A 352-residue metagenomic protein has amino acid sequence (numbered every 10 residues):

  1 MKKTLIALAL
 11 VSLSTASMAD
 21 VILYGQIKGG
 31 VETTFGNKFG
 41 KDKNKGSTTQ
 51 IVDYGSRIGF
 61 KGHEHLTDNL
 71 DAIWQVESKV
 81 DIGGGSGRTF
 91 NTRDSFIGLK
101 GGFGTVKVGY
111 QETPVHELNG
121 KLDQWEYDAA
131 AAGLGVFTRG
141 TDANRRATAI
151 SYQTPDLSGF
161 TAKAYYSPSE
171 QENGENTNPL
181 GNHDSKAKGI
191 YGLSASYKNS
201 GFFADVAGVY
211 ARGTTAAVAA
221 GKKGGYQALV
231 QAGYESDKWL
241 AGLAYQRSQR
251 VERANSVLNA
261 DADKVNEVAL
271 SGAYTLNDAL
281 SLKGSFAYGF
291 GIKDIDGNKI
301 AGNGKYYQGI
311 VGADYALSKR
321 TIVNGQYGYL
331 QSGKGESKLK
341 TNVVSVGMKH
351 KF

Functional and structural regions predicted by a protein language model:
A9, G59-K61, F96-G98, S151-Q153 (+7 more regions): Outer-membrane beta-barrel architecture
S14-A16: N-terminal signal peptide c-region/cleavage motif recognized by signal peptidases
D20-E32, K45-Q171, A187, S196-F203: Outer membrane beta-barrel
L23-G29, D68, A72-V76, V106 (+10 more regions): Transmembrane beta-strands of outer-membrane beta-barrel proteins
G29-F35, S78-I82, E112-P114, Y166-E170 (+7 more regions): Transmembrane beta-strands of outer-membrane beta-barrel pores
N44-S56, N91-R93, N144-T148, A187-Y191 (+4 more regions): Residues that define the transmembrane beta-barrel architecture of outer-membrane proteins
K186-I310, Y315-A316: Detector for outer-membrane/organellar transmembrane beta-barrel domains, recognizing the amphipathic beta-strand
Y315-L317, K340-F352: Outer-membrane beta-barrel "beta-signal"
